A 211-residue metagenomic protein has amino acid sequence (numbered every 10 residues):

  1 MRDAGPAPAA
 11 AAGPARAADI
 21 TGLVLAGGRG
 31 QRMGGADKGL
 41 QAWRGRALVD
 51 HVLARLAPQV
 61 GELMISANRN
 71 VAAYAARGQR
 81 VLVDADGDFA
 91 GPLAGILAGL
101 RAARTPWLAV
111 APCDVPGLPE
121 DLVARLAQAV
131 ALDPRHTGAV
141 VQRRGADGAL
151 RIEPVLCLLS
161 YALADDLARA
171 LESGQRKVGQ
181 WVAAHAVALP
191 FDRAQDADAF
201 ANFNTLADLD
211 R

Functional and structural regions predicted by a protein language model:
R2-P8, G13-V178, A183-F200, L206-A207: Nucleotide and nucleotide-moiety/phosphate-recognizing core
